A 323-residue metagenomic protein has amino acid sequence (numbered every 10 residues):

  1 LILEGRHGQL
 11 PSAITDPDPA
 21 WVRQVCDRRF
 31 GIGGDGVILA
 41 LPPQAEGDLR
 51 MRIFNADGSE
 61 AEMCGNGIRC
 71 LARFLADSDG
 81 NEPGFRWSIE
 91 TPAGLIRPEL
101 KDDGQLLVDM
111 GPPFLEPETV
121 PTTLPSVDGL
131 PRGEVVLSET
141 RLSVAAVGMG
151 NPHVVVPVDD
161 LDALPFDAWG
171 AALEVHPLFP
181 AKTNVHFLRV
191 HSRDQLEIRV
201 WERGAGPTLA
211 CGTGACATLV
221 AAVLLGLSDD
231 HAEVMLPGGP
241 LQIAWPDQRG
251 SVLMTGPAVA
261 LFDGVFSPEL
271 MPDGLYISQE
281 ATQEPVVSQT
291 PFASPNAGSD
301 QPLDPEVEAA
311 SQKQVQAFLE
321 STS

Functional and structural regions predicted by a protein language model:
L1-D103, V154-E280, V287, V315-F318: A glycine-rich beta-to-alpha transition motif near the start of alpha/beta enzyme domains, typified by
L106, G111-E116: Ligand-binding beta-strand-loop-alpha-helix segment within the catalytic cores of soluble metabolic enzymes
F114, M149-H153, A258: Glycine-rich beta-alpha junction loops
F114-L142: Active-site glycine-rich loop that binds ribose-phosphate moieties when present
P131-A163: Internal active-site segments that recognize and position negatively charged phosphoryl groups and nucleotide moieties
D304-S323: Long, low-complexity, intrinsically disordered segments
